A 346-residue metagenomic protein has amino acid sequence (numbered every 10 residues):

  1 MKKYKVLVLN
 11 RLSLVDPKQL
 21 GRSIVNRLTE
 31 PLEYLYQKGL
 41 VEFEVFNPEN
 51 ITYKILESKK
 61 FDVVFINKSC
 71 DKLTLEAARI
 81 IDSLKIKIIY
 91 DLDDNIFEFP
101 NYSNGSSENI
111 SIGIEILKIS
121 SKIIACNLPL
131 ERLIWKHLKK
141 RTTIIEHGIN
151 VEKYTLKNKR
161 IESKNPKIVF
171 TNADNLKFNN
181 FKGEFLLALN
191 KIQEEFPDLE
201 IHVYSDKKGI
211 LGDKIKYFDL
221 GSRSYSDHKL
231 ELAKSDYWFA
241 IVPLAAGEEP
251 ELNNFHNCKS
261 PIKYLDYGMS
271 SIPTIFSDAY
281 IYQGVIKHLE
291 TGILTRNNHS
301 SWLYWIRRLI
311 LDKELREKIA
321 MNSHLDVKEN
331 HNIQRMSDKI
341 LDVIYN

Functional and structural regions predicted by a protein language model:
M1-C70, T74: N-terminal pre-catalytic "stem/leader" segment of glycosyltransferase-like enzymes
L12-P31, N150-K153, I161-K234: Conserved catalytic-core segment of nucleotide-activated headgroup transferases in glycan assembly
V63-V64, I81-E98: Active-site proximal beta-strand in glycosyltransferases
R79-S83, G105-I123: Membrane-proximal helix-turn-helix segments that form the acceptor-binding/catalytic region of lipid-linked
P129, G148: Carbohydrate-associated surface elements
K177-N180, S226, L230-M269, I275-I286: Nucleotide-sugar-dependent
P261, I286-L289, I293-H299, R308-K313: Conserved acidic donor-binding segment of nucleotide-sugar-dependent glycosyltransferases
N297, E314-I344: A charged, aromatic-enriched C-terminal amphipathic alpha-helix characteristic of glycosyltransferases across folds
